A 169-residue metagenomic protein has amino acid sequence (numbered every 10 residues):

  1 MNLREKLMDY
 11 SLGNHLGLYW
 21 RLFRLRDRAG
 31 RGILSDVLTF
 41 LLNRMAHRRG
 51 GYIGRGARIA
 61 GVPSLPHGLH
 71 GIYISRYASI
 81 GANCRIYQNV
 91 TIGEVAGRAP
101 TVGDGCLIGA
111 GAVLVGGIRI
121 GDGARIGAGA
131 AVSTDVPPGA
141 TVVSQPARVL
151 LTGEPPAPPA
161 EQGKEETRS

Functional and structural regions predicted by a protein language model:
M1-G51, A147, E154-S169: Terminal amphipathic alpha-helical/low-complexity segments used for targeting or macromolecular assembly
R49, R55, A60-V62, P66-H67 (+13 more regions): Left-handed beta-helix
H70: Nucleotide-sugar-dependent
